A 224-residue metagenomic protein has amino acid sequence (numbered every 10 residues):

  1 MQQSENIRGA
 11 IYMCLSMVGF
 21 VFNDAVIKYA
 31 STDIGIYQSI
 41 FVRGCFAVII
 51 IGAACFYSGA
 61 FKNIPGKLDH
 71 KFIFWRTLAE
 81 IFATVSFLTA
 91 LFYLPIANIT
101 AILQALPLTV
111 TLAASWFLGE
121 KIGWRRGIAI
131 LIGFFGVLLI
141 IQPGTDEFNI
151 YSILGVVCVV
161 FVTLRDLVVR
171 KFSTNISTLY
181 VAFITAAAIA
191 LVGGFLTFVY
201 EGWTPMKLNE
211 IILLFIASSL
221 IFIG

Functional and structural regions predicted by a protein language model:
M1-Q38, E147-K171: Glycine-/small-residue-enriched transmembrane alpha-helix faces in small-molecule transporters and effluxers
R8-S16, F61-S86, I150-C158, P205-I223: Loop-to-transmembrane-helix transition segments
M17-A25, G52, T77-V85, P107-L112 (+5 more regions): Hydrophobic/small/kink-forming positions within alpha-helical transmembrane segments of polytopic membrane proteins
T32-Q38, S86-L103, T174-L179: Structural motif at transmembrane-helix junctions in multi-pass transporters
D33-F82, F161-L164, I184-Y200: Transmembrane alpha-helices of multi-pass small-molecule transport proteins
F87-T89, L106-I128: C-terminal transmembrane-helix exit sites in multi-pass transporters
T89-A97, I141-N149, K171, V199-K207: Membrane-interface helix caps and helix-loop-helix hairpins in membrane proteins
R125-Q142: Hydrophobic transmembrane alpha-helices of multi-pass small-molecule transport proteins
